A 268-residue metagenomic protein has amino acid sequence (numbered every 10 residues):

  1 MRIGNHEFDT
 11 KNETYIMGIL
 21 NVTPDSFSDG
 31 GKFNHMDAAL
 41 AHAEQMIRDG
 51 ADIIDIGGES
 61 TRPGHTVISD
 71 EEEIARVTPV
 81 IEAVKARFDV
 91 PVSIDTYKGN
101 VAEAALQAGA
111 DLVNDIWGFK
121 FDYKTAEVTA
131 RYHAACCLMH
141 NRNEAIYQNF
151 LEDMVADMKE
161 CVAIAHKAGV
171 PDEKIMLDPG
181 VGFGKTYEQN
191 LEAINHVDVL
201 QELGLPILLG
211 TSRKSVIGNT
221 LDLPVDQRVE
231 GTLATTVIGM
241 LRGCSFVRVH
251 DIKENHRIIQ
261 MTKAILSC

Functional and structural regions predicted by a protein language model:
M1-N12, M46: N-terminal carbohydrate-binding accessory modules
I3-N5, S28-D37, A41-H42, T61-P79 (+6 more regions): Active-site-adjacent loop and "lid" segments of alpha/beta metabolic enzymes
D9, T14-D37: N-terminal binding-site loop/beta-alpha segment at the start of enzyme catalytic domains that lines or forms
T14-M17, K174, P206: Structural motif
L20, G50, V113: Conserved hydrophobic/aromatic pocket- or pore-lining residues that grip, position, or stack substrates in active sites
A41-G57: Catalytic domains of carbohydrate-active enzymes, especially glycoside hydrolases
I47-R48, K159-K174: Phosphate/pyrophosphate-binding loops at sites that engage ATP/ADP/AMP, CoA/4′-phosphopantetheine, polyphosphate
